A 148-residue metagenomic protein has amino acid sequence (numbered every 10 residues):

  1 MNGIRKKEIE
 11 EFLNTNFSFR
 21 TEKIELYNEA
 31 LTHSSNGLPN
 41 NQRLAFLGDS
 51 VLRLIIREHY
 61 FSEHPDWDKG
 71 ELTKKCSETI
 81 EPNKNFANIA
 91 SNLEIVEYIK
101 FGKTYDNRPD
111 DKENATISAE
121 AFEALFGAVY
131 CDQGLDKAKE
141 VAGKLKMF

Functional and structural regions predicted by a protein language model:
M1-F148: Double-stranded RNA-binding/processing signature
